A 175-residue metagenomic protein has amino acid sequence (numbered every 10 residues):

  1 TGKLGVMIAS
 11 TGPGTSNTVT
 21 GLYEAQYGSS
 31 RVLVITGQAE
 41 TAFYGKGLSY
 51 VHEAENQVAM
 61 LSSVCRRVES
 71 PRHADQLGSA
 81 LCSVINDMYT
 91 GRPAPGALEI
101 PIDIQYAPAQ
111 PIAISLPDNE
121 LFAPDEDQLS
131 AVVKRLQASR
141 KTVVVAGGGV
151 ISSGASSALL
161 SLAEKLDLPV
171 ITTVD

Functional and structural regions predicted by a protein language model:
T1-D175: N-terminal alpha/beta PP-like core and its mobile active-site loop of ThDP/TPP-dependent enzymes
